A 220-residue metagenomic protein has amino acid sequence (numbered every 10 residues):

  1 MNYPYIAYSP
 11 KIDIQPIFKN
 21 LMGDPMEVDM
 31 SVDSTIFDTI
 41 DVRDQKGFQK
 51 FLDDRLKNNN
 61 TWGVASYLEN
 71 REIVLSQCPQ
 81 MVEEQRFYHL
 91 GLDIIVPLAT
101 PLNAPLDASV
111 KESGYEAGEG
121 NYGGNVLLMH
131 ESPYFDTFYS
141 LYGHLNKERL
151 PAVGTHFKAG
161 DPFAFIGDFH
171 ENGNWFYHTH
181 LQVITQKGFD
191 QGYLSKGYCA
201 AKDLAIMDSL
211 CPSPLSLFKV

Functional and structural regions predicted by a protein language model:
M1-V74, M81-E83, P133, L215-V220: Terminal presequence/propeptide segments associated with secretion/organelle targeting and zymogen/polyprotein
N2-S31, I36, A152-D161, F165-E171 (+1 more regions): Acidic, glycine-rich catalytic/binding loops that coordinate metals and/or anionic ligands
D53-N58, E84-G118: Short, glycine/small-residue-enriched coil/turn segments at secondary-structure junctions
H89, H130, H144, H178-H180: Histidine-centered active-site/metal-ligand motif
V96-P97, K147-P151: Short alpha-helix capping/helix-loop boundary micro-motifs
P101-A104, L150, H156: Residue-level "contact hotspot" at macromolecular interaction interfaces
A104-N146: Zn2+-dependent peptidoglycan hydrolase active-site motif and core
H144-E148, A201-K202: Short, solvent-exposed aromatic-acidic interface loops
